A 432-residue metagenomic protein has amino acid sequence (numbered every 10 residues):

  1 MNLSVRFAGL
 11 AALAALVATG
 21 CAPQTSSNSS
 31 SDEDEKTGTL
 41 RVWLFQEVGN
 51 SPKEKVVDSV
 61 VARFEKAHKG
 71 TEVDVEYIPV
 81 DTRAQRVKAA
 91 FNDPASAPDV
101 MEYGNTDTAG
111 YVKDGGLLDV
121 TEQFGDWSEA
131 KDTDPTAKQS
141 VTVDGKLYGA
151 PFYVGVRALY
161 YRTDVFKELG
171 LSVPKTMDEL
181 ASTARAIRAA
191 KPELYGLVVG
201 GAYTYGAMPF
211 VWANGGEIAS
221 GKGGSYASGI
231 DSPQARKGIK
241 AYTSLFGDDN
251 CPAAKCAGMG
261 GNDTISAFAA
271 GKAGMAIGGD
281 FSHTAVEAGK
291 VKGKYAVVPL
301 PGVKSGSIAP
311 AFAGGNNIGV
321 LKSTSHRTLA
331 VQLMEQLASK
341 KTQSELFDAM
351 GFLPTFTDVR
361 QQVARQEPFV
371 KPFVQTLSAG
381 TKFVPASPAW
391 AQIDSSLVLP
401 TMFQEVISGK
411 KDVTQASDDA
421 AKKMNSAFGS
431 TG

Functional and structural regions predicted by a protein language model:
N2-G110, K304, T328-L329, E345 (+2 more regions): Conserved N-terminal structural module of periplasmic/extracytoplasmic solute-binding proteins
A62, K66, L169, S244-N250 (+2 more regions): Extracytoplasmic/periplasmic substrate-recognition and gating elements
N105-V156, M208-F210, A296-V298, R365-P368 (+1 more regions): Hinge/lid segment of periplasmic solute-binding proteins
V112-G116, T136-S172, V199-G224, F312-G319 (+1 more regions): Periplasmic solute-binding protein
T121-T133, L197, G216-K237, A288-K290 (+5 more regions): Short, solvent-exposed loop/beta-turn-alpha elements that line the ligand-binding surface or hinge of extracytoplasmic
K138-Q139, V298, D348-S395, E405: Long, aromatic- and glycine/proline-rich binding clefts that accommodate carbohydrate-like moieties
K167, A379-G432: Conserved C-terminal helix/tail region of periplasmic/extracytoplasmic solute-binding proteins
A184, A227-K255: Glycine-centered hinge/linker elements that transmit conformational signals in sensory and ligand-binding systems
